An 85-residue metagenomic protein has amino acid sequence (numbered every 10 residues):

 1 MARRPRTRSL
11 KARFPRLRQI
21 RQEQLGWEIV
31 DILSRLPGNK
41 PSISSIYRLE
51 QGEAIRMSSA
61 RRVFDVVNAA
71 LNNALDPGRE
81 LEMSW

Functional and structural regions predicted by a protein language model:
M1-R35, D76, L81-S84: A short, Lys/Arg-rich alpha-helix, primarily the initiator
F14, G26, K40, A54-M57: Residue at a beta-strand N-cap/secondary-structure junction
E28-S34, S44-Y47, R61: Residues within the helices of the helix-turn-helix
S34-N39, N68: A short, basic/aromatic helix-end/turn motif that makes direct DNA contacts
P37-I55: Recognition helix of helix-turn-helix/homeodomain-like DNA-binding domains that insert into the DNA major groove
A54-R79: DNA major-groove recognition helix of helix-turn-helix/homeodomain DNA-binding modules
